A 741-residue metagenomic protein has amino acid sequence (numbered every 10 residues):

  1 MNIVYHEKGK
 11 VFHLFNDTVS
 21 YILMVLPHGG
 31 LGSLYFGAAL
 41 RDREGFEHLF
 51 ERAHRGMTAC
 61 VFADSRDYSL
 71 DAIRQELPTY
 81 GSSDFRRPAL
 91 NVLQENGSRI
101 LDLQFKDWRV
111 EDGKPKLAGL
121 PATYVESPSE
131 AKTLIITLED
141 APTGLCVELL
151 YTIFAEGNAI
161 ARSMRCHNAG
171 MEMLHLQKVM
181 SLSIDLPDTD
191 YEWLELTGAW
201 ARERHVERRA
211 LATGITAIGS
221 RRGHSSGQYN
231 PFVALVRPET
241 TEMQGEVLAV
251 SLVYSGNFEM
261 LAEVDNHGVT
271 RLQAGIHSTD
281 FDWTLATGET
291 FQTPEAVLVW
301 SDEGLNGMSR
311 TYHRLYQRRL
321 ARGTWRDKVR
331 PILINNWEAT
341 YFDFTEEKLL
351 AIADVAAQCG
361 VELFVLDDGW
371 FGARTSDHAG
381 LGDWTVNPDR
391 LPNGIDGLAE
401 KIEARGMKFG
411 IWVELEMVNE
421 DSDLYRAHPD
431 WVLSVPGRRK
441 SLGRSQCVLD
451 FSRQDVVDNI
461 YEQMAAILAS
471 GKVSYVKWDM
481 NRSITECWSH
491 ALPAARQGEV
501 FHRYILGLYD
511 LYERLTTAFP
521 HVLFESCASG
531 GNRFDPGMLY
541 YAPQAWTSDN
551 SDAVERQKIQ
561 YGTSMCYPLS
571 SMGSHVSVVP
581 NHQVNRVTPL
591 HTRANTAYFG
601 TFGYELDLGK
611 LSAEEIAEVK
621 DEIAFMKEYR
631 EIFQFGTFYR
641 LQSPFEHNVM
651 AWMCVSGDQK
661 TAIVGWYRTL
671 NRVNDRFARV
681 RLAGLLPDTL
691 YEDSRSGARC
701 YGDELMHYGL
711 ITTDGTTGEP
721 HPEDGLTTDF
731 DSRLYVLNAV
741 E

Functional and structural regions predicted by a protein language model:
I3-Y5, G9-H13, D17, L31-E263 (+2 more regions): Polysaccharide-binding surfaces and accessory modules of carbohydrate-active proteins
T18, M164, G288, I334 (+6 more regions): Conserved, mostly hydrophobic/aromatic
A72-R74, T79-L117, E242-L261, V299-T324 (+4 more regions): Glycine-rich, aromatic-flanked loop segments that form ligand/cofactor-binding clefts across common enzyme folds
S98-F105, W283-D302, F730-L737: Short Pro-Gly-centered flexible turn/kink motifs
E242, P644-P687: Carbohydrate-binding surface patches
W325-E462, Y475: Aromatic-lined carbohydrate-binding/catalytic grooves of carbohydrate-active enzymes
P392-G394, R426-H428, V432-P589, T601 (+2 more regions): Active-site neighborhood of glycoside hydrolase catalytic domains
D703-E741: C-terminal beta-strand-rich structural cap/linker in extracellular carbohydrate-active enzymes
